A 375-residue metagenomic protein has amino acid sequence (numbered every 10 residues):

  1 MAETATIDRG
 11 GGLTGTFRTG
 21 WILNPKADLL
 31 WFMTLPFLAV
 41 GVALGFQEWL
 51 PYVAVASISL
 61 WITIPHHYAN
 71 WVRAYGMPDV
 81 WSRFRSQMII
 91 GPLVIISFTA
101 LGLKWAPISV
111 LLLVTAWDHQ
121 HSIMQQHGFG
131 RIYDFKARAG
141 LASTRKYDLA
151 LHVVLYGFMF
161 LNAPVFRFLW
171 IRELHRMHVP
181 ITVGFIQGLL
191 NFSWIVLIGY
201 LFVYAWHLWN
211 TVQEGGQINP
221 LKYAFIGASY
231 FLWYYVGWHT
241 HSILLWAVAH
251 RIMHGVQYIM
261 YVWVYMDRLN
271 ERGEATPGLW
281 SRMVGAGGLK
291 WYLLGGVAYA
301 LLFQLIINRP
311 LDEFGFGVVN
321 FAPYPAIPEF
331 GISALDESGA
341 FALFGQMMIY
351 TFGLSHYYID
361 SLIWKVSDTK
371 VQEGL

Functional and structural regions predicted by a protein language model:
D8-G11, A54-A74, S122-Q126: Central hydrophobic cores of alpha-helical transmembrane segments in multi-pass inner-membrane proteins across all
T14-T34: N-terminal membrane topogenic signal
V40-V53: Short, hydrophobic transmembrane alpha-helix segments
H67-M77, M124-R131, F202-E214, H356 (+1 more regions): C-terminal ends of transmembrane helices
A74-R85, D134-R145, L208-L221, M283: Membrane-interface helix-boundary motifs at transmembrane edges
D79, A100-N162, F166-L190: Membrane-interface helix-loop-helix junctions at boundaries between adjacent transmembrane segments
N162-A228: Loop-centered beta-sheet repeat module
F168-I186, T276-G278, I307-S338: Membrane-interfacial helical/loop segments at transmembrane boundaries in membrane proteins
